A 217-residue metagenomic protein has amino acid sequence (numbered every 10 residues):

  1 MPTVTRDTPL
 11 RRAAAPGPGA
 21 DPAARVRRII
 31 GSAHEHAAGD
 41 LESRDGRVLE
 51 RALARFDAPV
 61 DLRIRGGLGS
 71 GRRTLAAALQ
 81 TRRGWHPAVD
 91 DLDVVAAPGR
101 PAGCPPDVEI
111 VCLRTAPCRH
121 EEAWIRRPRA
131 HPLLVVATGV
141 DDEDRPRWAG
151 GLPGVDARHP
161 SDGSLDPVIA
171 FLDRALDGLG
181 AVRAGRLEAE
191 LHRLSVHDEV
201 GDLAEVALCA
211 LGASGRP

Functional and structural regions predicted by a protein language model:
M1, T5-L10, G66, I110 (+3 more regions): Generic low-polarity alpha-helical segments
P2-G99, C104: Conserved G1/Walker A P-loop phosphate-binding module
A33, A37, R44-A52, R82-R83 (+1 more regions): Conserved C-terminal guanine-recognition region of P-loop GTPase G domains, centered on the G4
R44, D141-E199: Canonical P-loop GTPase G-domain recognition
R51, A77, R127, A170 (+4 more regions): Charged/polar, solvent-exposed surface patches and flexible loops
G71, S195-V206: Short phosphate-engaging motifs
D202-P217: C-terminal, charge/polar-rich interaction regions
